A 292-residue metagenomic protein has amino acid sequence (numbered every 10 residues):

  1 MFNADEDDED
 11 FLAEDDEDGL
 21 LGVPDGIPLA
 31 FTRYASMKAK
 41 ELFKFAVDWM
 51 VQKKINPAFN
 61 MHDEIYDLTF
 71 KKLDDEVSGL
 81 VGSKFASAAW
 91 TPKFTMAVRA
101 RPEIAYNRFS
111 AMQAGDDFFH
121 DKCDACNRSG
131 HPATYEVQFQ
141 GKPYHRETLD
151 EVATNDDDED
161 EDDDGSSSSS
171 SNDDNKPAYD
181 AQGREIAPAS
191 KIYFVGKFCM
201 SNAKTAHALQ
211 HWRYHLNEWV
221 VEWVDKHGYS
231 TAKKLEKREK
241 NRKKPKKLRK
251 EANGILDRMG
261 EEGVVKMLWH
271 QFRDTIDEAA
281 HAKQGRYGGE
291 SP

Functional and structural regions predicted by a protein language model:
M1-S78, E159-S171, S291-P292: Ser/Thr-rich, low-complexity intrinsically disordered regulatory regions
A97-Q113, N175-A181: Short Cys/His-rich Zn2+-coordinating modules
D117-C123, S190-Y193: Residues immediately within or flanking Cys/His clusters that coordinate Zn2+ in small zinc-binding modules
K122-R128, F198: Short, cysteine/histidine-rich loop/knuckle motifs that typically chelate Zn2+
R128-P132, K204: Short functional micro-motifs and their immediate structural scaffolds
A133, G141-N155: Beta-propeller domains
T134-K142, A208-R213: Short cysteine/histidine-rich zinc-coordinating motifs and their immediately flanking basic loops
A153-D158, D162-P292: Cys/His-rich zinc-coordinating modules
